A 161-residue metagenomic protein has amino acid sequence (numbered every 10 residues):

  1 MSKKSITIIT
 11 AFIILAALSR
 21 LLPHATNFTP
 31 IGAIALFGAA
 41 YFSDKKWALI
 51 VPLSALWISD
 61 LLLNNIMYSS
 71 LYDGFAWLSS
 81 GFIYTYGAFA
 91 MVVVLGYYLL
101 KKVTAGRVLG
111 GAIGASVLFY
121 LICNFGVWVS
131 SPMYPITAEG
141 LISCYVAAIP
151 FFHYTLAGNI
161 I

Functional and structural regions predicted by a protein language model:
M1-F42, K46-V51: Hydrophobic transmembrane alpha-helices
M1-S5, A25-T26, S70-L71, K101-T104 (+2 more regions): Helix-boundary and loop/linker segments of multi-pass membrane transporters
T10, A25-F42, L62, F82-M91 (+2 more regions): Membrane-embedded alpha-helical segments of multi-pass membrane proteins, especially the transmembrane helices
F12, A48-S59, V108-S116: Central hydrophobic cores of alpha-helical transmembrane segments in multi-pass integral membrane proteins
A16, A40, L56, D60 (+2 more regions): Alpha-helical transmembrane segments of multi-pass membrane proteins
S19-N27, S54-V94: Interfacial aromatic-anchored transmembrane helix boundaries in multi-pass membrane proteins
Y41-I50, L61-S69, L121-N124: Juxtamembrane membrane-interface segments at transmembrane alpha-helix termini
Y98, K102-I161: Membrane-embedded alpha-helical hairpins and interfacial helices in multi-pass inner-membrane proteins
